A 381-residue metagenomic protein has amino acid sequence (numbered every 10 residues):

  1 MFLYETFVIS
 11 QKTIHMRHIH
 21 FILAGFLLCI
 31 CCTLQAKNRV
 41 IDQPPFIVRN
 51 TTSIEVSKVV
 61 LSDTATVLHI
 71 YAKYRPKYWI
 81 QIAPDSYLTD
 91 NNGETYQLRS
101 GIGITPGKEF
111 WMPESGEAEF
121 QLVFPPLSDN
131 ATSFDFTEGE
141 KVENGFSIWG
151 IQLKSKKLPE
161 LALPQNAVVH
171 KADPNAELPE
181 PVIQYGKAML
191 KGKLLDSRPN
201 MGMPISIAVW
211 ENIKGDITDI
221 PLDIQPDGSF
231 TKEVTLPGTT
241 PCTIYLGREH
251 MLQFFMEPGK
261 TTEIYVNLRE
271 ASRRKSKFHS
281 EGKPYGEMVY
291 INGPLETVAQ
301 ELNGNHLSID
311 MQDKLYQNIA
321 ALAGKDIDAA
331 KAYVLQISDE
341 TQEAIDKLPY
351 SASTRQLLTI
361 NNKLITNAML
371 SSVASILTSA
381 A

Functional and structural regions predicted by a protein language model:
M1-V40: Bacterial Sec-dependent N-terminal signal peptides
N38-D63: Low-complexity, acidic Ser/Thr/Pro/Gly-rich terminal tails and inter-domain linkers that flank the onset of structured
S57-K58, G107-P113, V123-F124, D219-L222 (+1 more regions): Beta-strand-rich interaction surfaces with strong enrichment in secreted/lumenal proteins
A65-Y74: Short, well-ordered beta-strand segments enriched in hydrophobic/aromatic residues
I80-G101, V142-G150: Solvent-exposed beta-hairpin/edge-strand motifs
R99-V142: Short, solvent-exposed, Trp/other aromatic-anchored flexible loops in extracytoplasmic proteins
G150-P226, F230-P349: A non-transmembrane, solvent-exposed segment enriched in polar/low-complexity residues
L358-A381: Extended amphipathic alpha-helical segments with heptad-repeat/coiled-coil character used for oligomerization, fusion
